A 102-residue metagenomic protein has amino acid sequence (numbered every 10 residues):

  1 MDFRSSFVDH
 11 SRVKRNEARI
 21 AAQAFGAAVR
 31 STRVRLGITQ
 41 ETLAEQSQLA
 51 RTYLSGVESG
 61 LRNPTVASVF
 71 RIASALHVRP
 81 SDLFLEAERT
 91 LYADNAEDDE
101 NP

Functional and structural regions predicted by a protein language model:
M1-S31, R35-L36, E41, T90-P102: N-terminal flexible/basic segments that precede or flank functional cores
V29, Q40, R51, V66-V69: Helix-turn-helix DNA-binding elements, focusing on the entry/boundary residues of the two helices that contact DNA
R33, A44, A73: The alpha-helix within a helix-turn-helix
G37-S59: Short alpha-helical DNA-recognition segment
E45, L85-E86: Phosphate-coordinating loops and pocket residues in cytosolic domains that bind phosphorylated ligands
A67-D82: DNA major-groove recognition helix of helix-turn-helix/homeodomain DNA-binding modules
